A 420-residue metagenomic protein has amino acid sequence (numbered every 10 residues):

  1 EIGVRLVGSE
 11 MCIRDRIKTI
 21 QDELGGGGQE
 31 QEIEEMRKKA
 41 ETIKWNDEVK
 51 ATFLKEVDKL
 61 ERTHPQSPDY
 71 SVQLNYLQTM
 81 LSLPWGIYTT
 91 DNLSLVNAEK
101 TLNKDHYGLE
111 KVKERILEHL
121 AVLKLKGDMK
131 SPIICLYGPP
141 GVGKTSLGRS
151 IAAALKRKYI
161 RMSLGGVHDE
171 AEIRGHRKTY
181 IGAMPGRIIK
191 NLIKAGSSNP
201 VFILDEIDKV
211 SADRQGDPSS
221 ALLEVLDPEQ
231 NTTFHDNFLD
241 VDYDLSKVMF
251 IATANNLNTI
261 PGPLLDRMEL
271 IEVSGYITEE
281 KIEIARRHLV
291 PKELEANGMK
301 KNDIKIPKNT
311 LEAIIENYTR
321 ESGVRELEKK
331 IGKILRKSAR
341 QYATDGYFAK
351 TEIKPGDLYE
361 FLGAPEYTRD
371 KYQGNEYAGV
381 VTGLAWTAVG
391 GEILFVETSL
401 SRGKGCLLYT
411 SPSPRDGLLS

Functional and structural regions predicted by a protein language model:
E1, R5, S9-E10, R14-V122: Extended, charged alpha-helical coiled-coil/arm scaffolds that mediate oligomerization and mechanical coupling in large
I2-G8, Y409-S420: Single conserved hydrophobic/aromatic residue that forms the stacking wall/gate of nucleotide- or nucleobase-binding
W45-E48, L257-L265, S274-E321, R325-E326 (+1 more regions): Conserved C-terminal "switch" segment of AAA+ ATPases
I134-M162: Walker A/P-loop
K156-I181: AAA+/P-loop NTPase substrate/partner-engagement loops
A195-N199, H235-T253: AAA+/SF3 P-loop NTPase mechanochemical coupling elements
D208-D242: Conserved catalytic/switch belt of AAA+ P-loop NTPases
R325, K330-S411, R415: C-terminal engagement/docking regions of AAA+ P-loop ATPases
